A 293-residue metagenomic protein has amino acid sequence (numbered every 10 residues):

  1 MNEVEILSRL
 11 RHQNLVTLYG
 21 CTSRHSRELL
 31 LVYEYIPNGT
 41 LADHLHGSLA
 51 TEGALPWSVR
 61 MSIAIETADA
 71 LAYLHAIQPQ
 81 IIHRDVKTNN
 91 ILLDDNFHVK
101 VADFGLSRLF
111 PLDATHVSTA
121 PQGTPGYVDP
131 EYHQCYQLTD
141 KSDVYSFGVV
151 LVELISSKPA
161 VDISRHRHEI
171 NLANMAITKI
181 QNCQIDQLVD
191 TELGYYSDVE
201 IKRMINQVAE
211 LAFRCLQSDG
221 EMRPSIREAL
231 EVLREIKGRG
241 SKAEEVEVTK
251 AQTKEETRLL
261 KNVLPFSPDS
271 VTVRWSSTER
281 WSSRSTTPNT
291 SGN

Functional and structural regions predicted by a protein language model:
E3-E5: Regulatory alphaC helix of protein kinase catalytic domains
Y19-L29, P37: Short beta-strand micro-motifs within the conserved protein kinase catalytic domain, predominantly in the N-lobe
D69-I81: Protein kinase catalytic-loop region centered on the HRD/HxD motif
Q80-L93: Catalytic-loop of the protein kinase fold
D143: Conserved catalytic-loop aspartate of Hanks-type protein kinases
R167, V189, S197-N293: Intrinsically disordered, low-complexity cytosolic regulatory tails and linkers adjacent to catalytic/signaling modules
